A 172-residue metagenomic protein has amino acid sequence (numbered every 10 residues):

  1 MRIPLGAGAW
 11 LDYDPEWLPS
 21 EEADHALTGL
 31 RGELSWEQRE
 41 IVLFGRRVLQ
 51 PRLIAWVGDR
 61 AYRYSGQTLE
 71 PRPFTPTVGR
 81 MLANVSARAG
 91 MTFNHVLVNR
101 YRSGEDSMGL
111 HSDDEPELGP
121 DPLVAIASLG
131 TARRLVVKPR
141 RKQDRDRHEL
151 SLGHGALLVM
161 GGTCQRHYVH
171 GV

Functional and structural regions predicted by a protein language model:
M1-V172: Non-heme Fe(II) oxygenase metal-center motifs and adjacent flexible, charged/small-residue loops
